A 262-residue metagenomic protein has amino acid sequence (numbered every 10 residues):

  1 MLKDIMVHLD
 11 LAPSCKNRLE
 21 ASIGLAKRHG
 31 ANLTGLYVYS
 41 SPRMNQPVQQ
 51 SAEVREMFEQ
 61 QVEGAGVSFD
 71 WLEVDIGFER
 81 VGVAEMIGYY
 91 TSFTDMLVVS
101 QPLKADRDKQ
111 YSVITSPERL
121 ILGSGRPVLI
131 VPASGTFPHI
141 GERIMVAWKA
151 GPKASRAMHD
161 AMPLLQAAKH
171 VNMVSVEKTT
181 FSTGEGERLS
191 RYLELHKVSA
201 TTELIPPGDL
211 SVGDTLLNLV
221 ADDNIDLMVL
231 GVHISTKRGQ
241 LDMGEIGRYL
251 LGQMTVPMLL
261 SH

Functional and structural regions predicted by a protein language model:
M1-V48, G123, I140-P207, I225: Small/aliphatic-rich secondary-structure junction motif
N32, Y39-G77: N-terminal positively charged helical leader segments and presequences
Y37, Q101-P102, G231-H233, H262: Short secondary-structure boundary segments
V62-L97, K104, K197-M228, H233-L241 (+1 more regions): Structural beta-alpha unit
T91-S92, I121, L165, D222 (+1 more regions): A short, aliphatic-rich alpha-helical micro-motif
V98-P102, S124-S134, M258-H262: Short beta-strand elements of ligand-binding domains
Q110-G135, P152-P163: Active-site glycine-rich loop that binds ribose-phosphate moieties when present
S112-S116, E187, L217, D242-G247: Charged helix-capping and loop-helix junction motifs
